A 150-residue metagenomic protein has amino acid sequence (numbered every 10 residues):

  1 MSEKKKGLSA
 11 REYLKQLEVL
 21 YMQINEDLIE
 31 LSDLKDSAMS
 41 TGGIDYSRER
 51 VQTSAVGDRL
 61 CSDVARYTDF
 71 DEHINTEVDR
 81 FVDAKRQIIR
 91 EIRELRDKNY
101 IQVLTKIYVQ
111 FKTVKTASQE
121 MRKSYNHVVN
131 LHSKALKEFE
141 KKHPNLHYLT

Functional and structural regions predicted by a protein language model:
M1-E91, K141-T150: N-terminal interaction/assembly modules
A84, K98-Y100, L131: N-terminal positioning helix adjacent to the helix-turn-helix/winged-helix DNA-binding module
E94-L95, R122: Short, conserved sequence motifs enriched in acidic/basic residues, glycine, and aromatics that mark functional "hot
L95-K112: Short amphipathic alpha helix immediately N-terminal
T116-M121: Short alpha-helical "recognition helix" segments of helix-turn-helix
R122-K142: DNA-recognition helix of helix-turn-helix
